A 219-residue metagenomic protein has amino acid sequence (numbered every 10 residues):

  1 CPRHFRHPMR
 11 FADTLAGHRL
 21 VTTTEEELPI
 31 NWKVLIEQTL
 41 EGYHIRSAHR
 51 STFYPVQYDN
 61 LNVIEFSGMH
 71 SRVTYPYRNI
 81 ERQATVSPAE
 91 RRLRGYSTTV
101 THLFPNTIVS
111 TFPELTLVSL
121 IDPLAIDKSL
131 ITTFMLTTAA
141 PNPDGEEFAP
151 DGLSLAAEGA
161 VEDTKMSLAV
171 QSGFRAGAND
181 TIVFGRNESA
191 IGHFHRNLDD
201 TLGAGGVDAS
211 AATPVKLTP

Functional and structural regions predicted by a protein language model:
C1-P219: C-terminal catalytic domain of Rieske-type non-heme iron oxygenases
